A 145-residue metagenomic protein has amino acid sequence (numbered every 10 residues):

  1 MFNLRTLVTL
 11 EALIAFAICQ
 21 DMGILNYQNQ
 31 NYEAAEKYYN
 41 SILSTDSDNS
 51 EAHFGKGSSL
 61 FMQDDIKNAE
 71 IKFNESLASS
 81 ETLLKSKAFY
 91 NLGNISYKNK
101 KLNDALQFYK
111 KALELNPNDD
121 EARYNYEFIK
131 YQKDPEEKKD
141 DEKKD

Functional and structural regions predicted by a protein language model:
M1-V8: Bacterial N-terminal signal peptides that target proteins for export
F2, N31-S41, N68-L77: Repeat-mediated protein-protein interaction surfaces in helical alpha-solenoids
V8-A15: Bacterial N-terminal signal peptides
F16-C19, D48-H53, L84-K87: Generic helix N-cap/helix-start motif at coil->alpha-helix transitions
I18-T45, M62: Alpha-helical segment of the N-proximal tetratricopeptide repeat
S41, D46-N49, T82-L84, N118: Short coil loop/turn residues that delineate tetratricopeptide repeat
S58, Q63-D145: Feature detects intrinsically disordered, low-complexity acidic/polar segments
